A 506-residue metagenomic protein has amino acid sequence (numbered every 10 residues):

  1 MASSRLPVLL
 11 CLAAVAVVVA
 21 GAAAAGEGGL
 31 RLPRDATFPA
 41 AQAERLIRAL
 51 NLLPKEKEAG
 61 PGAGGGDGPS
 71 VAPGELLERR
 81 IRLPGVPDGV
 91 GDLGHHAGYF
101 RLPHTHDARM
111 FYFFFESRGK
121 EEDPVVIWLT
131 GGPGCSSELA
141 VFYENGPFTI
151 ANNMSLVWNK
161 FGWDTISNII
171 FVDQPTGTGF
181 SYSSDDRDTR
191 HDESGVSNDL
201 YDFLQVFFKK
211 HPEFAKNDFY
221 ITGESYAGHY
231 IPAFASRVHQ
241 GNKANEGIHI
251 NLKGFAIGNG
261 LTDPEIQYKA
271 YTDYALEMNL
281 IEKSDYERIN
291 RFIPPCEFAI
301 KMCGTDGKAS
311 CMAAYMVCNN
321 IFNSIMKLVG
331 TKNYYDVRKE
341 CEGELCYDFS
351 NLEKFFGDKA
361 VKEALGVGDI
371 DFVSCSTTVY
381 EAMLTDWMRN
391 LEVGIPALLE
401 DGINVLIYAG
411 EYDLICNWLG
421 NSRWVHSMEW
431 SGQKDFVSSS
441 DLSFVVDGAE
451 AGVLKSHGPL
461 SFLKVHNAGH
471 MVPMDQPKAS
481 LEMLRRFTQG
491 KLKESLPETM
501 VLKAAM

Functional and structural regions predicted by a protein language model:
A2-M506: Terminal and linker regions of secretory-pathway proteins
